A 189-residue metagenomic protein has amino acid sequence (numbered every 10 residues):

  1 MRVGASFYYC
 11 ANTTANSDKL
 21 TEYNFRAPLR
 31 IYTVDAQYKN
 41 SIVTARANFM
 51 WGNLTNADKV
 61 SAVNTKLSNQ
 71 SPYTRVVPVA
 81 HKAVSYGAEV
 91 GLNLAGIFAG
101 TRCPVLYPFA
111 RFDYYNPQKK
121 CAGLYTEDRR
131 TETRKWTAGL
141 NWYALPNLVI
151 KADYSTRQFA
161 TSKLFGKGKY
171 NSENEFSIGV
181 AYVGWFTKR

Functional and structural regions predicted by a protein language model:
M1: Acidic, glycine-rich flexible loop segments
G4-R189: Outer-membrane beta-barrel pore domains
